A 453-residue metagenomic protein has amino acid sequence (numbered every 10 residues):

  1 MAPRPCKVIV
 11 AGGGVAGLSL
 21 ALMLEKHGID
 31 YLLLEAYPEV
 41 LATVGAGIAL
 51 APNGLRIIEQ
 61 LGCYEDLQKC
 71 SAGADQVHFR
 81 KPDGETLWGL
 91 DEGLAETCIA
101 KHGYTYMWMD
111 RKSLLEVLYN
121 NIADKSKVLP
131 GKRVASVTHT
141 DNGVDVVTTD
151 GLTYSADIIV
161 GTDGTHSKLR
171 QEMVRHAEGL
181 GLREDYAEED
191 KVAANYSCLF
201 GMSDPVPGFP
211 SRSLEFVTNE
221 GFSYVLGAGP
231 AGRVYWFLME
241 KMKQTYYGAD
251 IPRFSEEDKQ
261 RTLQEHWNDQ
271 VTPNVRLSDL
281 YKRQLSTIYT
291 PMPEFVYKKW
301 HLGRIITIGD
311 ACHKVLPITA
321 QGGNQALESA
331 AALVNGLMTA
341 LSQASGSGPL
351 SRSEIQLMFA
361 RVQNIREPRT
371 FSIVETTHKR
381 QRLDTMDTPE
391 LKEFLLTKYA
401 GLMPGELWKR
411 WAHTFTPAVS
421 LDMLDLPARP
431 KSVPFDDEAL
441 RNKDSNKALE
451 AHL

Functional and structural regions predicted by a protein language model:
A2-A16: Beta1/beta-strand and adjacent pyrophosphate-binding region of the FAD-binding site in flavoprotein oxidoreductases
A2-P5, G84, N335-L453: C-terminal helical "tail/cap" subdomain of flavin- and related membrane-associated enzymes
C6, G28, A74, K125-S126 (+3 more regions): Short, well-ordered alpha-helix to beta-strand connector turns
G13-G28, L34, V160-G161, S286-K379: Conserved mid-domain beta->alpha element of the FAD-binding
A16, E39, H166: Conserved Rossmann-like nucleotide-cofactor binding loop
T43-G47, A249-P252, I318-G322: Short, solvent-exposed loop/turn segments at secondary-structure boundaries
A46, L50-N120: Active-site-adjacent segment of FAD-dependent monooxygenases/related oxidoreductases
E116-Y289, V296-Y297: Conserved FAD-binding catalytic core of PHBH/FMO-like flavoproteins
